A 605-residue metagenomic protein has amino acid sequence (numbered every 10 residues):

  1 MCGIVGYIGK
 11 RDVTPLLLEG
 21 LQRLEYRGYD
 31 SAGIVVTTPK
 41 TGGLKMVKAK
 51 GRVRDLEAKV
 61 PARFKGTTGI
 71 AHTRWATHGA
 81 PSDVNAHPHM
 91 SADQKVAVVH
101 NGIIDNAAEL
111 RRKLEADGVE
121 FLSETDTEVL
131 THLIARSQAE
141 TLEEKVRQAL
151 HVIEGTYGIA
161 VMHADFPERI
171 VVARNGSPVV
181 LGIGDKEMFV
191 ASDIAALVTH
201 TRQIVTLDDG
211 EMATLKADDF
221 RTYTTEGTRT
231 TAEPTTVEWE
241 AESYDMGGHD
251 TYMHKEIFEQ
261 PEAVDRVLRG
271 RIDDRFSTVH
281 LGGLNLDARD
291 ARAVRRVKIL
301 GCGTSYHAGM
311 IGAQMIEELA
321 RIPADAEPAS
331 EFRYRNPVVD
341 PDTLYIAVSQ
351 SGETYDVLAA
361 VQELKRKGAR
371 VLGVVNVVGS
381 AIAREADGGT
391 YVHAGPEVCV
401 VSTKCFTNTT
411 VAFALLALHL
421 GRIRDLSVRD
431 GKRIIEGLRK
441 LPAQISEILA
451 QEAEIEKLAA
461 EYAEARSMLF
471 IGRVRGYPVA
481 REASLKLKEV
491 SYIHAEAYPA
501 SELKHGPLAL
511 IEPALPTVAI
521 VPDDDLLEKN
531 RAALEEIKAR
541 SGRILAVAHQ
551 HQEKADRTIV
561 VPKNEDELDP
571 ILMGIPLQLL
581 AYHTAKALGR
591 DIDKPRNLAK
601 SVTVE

Functional and structural regions predicted by a protein language model:
M1-M246, D250-T251, E259-R296, Y334 (+4 more regions): Conserved short alpha-helical segments that host acidic/polar catalytic motifs at enzyme active sites
F166, S177, I204-G248, Y252-E256 (+1 more regions): A SIS-like phosphosugar-recognition module
